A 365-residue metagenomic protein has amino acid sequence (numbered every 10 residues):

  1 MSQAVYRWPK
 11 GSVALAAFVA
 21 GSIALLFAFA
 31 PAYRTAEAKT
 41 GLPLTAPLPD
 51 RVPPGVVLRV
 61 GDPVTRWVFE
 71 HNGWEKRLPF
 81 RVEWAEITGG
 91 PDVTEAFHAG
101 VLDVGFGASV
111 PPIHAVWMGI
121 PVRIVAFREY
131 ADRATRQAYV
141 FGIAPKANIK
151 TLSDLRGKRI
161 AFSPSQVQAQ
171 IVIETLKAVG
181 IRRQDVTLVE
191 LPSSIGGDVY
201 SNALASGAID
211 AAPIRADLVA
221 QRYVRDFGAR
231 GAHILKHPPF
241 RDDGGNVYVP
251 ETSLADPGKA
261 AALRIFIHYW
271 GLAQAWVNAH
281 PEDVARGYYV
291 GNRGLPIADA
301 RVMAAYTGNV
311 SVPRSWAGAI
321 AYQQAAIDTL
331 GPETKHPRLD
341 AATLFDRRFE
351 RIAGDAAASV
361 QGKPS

Functional and structural regions predicted by a protein language model:
S2-E83, G90, A321-S365: N-terminal hydrophobic or amphipathic helices and topogenic motifs
Y33-P192, G196, D210, A216: Short, glycine-/small- and polar/acidic-enriched structural segments that line small-molecule recognition paths
K76, V116, K177, R225 (+2 more regions): Short polybasic/polar patches that bind polyanions
F97, L155, V172, L204 (+2 more regions): Residue-level signal for nonpolar/aromatic packing positions in well-ordered secondary structure
V110, G196-G291: Pocket-lining segment of extracytoplasmic ligand-binding domains
A131, H237-P238, S315-G318: Short Gly/Pro-enriched turn/cap motifs at secondary-structure boundaries
D256-H336: Secondary-structure end/capping motifs
